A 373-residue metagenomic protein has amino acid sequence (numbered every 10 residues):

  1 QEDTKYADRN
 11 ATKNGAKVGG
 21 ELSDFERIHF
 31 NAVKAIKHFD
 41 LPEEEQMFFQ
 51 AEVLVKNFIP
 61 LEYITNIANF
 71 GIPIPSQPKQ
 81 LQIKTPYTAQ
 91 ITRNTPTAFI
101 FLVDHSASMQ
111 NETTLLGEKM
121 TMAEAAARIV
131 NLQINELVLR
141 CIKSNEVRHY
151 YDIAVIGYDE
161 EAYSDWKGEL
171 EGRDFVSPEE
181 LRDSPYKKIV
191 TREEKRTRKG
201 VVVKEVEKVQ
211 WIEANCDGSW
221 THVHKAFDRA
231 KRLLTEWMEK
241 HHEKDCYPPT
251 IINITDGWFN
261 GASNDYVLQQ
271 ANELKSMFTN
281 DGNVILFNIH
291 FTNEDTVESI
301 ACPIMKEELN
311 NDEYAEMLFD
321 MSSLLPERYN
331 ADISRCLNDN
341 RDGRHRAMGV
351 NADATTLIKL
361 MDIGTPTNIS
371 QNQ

Functional and structural regions predicted by a protein language model:
E2-P78: Active-site-proximal loop/hinge segments that shape catalytic or ion-binding/gating pockets
P78-M122, T235-K244: Acidic, polar low-complexity linker/tail segments
Q80-P96, S144-R148, H241-P249, W258-Q373: P/S/T/G-enriched low-complexity
T95, K119-V130, N215-A230, S263 (+2 more regions): Phosphate/oxyanion-binding active-site loops and adjacent basic polyanion-contact surfaces
F101-S106, A126, A230-K231, Y247-N264: DG-centered beta-turn motif at the end of beta-strands
M109-Y150: …and closely analogous acidic/polar surface helices at protein-protein or active-site interfaces in A-domain-like
E146-V209, V297-E308: Short beta-strand-loop
P178-C246, I285-V297: Von Willebrand factor
